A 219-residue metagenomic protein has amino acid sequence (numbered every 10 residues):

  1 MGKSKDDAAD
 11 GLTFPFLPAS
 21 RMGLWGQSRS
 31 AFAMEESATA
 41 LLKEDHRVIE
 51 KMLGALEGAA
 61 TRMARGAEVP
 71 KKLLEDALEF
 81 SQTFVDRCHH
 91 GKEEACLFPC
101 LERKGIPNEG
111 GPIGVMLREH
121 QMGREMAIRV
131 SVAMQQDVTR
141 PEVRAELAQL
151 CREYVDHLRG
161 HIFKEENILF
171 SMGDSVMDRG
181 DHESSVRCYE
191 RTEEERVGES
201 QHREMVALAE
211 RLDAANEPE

Functional and structural regions predicted by a protein language model:
D6-D10: Acidic/polar hotspots within intrinsically disordered regions
F14-E219: Small-residue-biased structural context
